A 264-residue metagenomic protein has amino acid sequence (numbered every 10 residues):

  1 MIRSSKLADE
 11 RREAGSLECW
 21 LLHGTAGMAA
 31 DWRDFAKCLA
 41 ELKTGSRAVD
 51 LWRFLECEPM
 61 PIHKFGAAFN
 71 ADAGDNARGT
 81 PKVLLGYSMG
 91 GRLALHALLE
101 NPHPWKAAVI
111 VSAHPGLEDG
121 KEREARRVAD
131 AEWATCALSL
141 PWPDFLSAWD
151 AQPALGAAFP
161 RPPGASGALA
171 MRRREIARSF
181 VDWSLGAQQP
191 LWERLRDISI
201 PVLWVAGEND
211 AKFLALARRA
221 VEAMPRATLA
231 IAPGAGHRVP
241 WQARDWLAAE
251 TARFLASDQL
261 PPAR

Functional and structural regions predicted by a protein language model:
I2-C57: Conserved HGGG/HGGXW glycine-rich cap/lid loop of the alpha/beta-hydrolase fold
H63-K82: Conserved acidic catalytic loop of the alpha/beta-hydrolase fold
G86-G90, A94: Gly/Ala-rich beta-loop-alpha elbow adjacent to hydrolase catalytic centers
L99, W105-A137: Flexible "cap/lid" loop of the alpha/beta hydrolase fold
K121-E124, C136-R194: Conserved alpha/beta-hydrolase catalytic His-Asp/Glu region
I198, W204-A206: Short beta-strand/loop motif that positions the catalytic acidic residue of the alpha/beta-hydrolase fold
A211-L216: Conserved alpha/beta-hydrolase "acid-adjacent" motif
A235-R244, A248: Catalytic histidine-centered segment of alpha/beta-hydrolase-like enzymes
